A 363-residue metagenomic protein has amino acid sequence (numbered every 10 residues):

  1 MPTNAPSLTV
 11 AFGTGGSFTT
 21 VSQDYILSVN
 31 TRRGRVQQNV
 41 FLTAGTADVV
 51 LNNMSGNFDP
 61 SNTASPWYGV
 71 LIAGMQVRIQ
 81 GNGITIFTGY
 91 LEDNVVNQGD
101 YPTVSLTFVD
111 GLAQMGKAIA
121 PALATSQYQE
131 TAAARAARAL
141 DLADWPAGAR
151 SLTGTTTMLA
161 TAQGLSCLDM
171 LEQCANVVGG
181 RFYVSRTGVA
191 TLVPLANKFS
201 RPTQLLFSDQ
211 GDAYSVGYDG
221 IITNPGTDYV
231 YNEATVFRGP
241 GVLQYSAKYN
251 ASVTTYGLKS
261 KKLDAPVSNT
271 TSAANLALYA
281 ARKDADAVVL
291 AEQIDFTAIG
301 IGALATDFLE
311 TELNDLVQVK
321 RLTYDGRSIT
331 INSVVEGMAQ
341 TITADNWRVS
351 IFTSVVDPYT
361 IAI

Functional and structural regions predicted by a protein language model:
M1-L27, Q127-Q129, D169-A344, I351 (+1 more regions): Acidic, small/polar-enriched beta strand-loop surface segments
M1-Q127, L159-G179, V184, Q210-D219 (+4 more regions): Assembly/oligomerization scaffold segments
G116, A136-A162: N-terminal export/assembly leaders
A124-D141: Periplasmic POTRA and POTRA-like interaction domains that precede and scaffold membrane channels/assemblies
